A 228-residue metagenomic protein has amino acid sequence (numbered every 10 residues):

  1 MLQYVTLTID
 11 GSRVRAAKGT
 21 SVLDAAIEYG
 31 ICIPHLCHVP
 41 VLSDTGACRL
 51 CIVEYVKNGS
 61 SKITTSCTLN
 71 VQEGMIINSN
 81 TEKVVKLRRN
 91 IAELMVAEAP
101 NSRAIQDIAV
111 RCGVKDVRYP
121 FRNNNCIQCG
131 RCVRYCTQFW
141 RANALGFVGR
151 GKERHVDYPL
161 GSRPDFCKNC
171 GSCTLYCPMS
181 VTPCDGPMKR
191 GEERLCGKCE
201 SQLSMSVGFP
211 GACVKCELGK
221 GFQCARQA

Functional and structural regions predicted by a protein language model:
L2-S12: Eukaryote-biased recognition of intrinsically disordered, low-complexity regulatory segments
S12-R13, R163: A generic secondary-structure micro-motif detector that highlights 1-2 residue hydrophobic/ambivalent hotspots embedded
V14-I63, C67, Q72-E73, K86: N-terminal cofactor/phosphate-binding cores enriched in small/glycine residues, especially glycine-rich loops such as
R49, V53, K57-C170, L175 (+1 more regions): Fe-S ferredoxin-like electron-transfer domains and their immediately adjacent linker/connector regions across
